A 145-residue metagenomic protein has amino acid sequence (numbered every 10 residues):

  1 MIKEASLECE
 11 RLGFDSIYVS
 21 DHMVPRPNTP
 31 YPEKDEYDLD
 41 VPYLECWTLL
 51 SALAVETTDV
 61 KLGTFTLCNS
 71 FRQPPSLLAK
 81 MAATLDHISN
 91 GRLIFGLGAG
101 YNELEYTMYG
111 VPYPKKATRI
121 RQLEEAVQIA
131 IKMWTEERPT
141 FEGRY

Functional and structural regions predicted by a protein language model:
M1-E56: N-terminal beta1-alpha1-beta2 module of alpha/beta enzyme domains
E10-R11, L50-D59, A82, D86-L93: Acidic (Asp/Glu)-rich catalytic clusters
D15, D59-V60, T140: A general structural signal for well-ordered secondary-structure junctions
H22-V24, T58-D59, G100-E103: Short connector loops/turns at beta-strand edges and beta->alpha or beta->beta junctions
Y31, T64, S70-Y145: Internal, glycine-rich beta/alpha segment that forms the wall or movable "lid" of small-molecule/cofactor binding
T48-S70, P74: Structural motif corresponding to the early beta-alpha repeats
